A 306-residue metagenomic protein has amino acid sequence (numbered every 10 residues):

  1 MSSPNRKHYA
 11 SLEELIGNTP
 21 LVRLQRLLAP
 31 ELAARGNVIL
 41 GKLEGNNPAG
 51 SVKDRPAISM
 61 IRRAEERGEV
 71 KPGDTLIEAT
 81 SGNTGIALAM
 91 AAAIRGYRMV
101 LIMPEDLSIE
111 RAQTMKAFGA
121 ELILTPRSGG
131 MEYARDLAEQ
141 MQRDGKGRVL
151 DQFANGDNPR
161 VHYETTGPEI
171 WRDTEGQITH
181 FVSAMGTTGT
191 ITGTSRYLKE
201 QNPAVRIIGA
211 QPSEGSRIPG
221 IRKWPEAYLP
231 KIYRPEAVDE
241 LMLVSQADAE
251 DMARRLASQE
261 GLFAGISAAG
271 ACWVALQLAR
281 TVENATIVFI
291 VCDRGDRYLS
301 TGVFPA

Functional and structural regions predicted by a protein language model:
M1-A306: PLP-dependent amino-acid enzyme catalytic core
